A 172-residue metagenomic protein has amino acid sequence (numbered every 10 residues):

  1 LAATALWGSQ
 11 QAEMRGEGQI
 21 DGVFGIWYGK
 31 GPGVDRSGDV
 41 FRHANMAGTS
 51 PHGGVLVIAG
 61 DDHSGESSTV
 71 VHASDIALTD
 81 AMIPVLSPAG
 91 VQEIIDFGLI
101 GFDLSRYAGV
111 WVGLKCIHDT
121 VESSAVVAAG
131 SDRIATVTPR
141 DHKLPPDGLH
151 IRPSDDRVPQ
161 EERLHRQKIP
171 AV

Functional and structural regions predicted by a protein language model:
L1-R106, I117: Thiamine diphosphate
P88-V172: Flexible, low-complexity linker and terminal segments
